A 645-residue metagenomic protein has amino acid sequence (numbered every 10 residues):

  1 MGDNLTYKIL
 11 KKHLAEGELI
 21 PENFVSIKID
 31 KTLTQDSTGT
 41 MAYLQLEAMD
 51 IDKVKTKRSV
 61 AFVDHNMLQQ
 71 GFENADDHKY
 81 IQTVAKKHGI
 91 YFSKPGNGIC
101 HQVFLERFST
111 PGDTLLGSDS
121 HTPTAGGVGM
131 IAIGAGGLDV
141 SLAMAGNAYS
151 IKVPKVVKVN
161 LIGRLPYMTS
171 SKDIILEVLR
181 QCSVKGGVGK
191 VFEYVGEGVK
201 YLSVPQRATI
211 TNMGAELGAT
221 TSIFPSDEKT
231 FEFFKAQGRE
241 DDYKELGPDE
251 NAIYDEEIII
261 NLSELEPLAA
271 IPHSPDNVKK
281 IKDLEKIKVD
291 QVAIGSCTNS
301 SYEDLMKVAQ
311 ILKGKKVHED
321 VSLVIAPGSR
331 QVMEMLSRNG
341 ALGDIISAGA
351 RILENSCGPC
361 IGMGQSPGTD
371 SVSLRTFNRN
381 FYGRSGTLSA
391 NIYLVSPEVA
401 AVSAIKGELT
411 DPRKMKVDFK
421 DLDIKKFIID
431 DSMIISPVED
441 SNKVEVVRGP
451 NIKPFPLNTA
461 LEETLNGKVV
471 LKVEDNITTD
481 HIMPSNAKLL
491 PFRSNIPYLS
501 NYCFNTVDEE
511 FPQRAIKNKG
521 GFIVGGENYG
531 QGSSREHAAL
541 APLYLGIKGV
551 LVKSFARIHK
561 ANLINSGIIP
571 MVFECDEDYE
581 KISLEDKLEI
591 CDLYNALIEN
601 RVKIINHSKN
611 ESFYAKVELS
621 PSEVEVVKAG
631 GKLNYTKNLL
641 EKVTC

Functional and structural regions predicted by a protein language model:
M1-C645: Fe-S-dependent hydro-lyases/dehydratases of central metabolism
